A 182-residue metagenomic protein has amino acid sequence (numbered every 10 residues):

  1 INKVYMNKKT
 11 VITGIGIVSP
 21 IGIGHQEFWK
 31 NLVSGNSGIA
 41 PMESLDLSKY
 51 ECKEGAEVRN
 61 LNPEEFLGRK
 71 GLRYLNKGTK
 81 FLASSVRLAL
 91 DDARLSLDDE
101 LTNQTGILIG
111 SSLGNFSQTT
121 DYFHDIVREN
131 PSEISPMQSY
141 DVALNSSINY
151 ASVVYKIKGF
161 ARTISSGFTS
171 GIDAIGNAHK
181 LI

Functional and structural regions predicted by a protein language model:
I1-F160, K180: Conserved "HGTGT" condensation-loop signature of ketosynthase/thiolase-family condensing enzymes that catalyze
S112, G167-F168: Short beta->alpha junction loops/turns
F160-S166: Short loop-beta-helix segment that forms the pyridoxal 5′-phosphate
G171: Short conserved active-site loop signatures built around small residues
A174: Active-site histidine-anchored catalytic micro-motif
